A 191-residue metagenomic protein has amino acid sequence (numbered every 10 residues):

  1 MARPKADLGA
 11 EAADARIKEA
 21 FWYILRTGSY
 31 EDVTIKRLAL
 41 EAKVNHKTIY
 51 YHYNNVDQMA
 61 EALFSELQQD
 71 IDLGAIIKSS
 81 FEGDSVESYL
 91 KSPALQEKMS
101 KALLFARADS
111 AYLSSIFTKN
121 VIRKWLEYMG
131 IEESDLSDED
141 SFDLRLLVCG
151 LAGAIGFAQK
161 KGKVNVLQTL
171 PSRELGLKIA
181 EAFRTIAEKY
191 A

Functional and structural regions predicted by a protein language model:
M1-G28, K36-R37, E41: Basic, helix-initiating cap at the start of DNA-binding domains
R16-G28, D70-G74, G150-K161: Solvent-exposed, amphipathic alpha-helical segments
I24-Q58, A62: Helix-turn-helix
T34-I35, L63-A75: Short, basic, alpha-helical segments at the C-terminal edge of helix-turn-helix-like DNA-binding modules
L73-L103: Hydrophobic alpha-helical connector segments
G74-K78, L103-L104, E132, A158-G162 (+1 more regions): Secondary-structure edge/capping motif, primarily at the C-terminal ends of alpha-helices and the immediately following
E87-S88, A108-A152, G176: Amphipathic alpha-helical packing segments from all-alpha helical-bundle domains
K160-A191: C-terminal peripheral helix-coil segments that are non-catalytic and often amphipathic
